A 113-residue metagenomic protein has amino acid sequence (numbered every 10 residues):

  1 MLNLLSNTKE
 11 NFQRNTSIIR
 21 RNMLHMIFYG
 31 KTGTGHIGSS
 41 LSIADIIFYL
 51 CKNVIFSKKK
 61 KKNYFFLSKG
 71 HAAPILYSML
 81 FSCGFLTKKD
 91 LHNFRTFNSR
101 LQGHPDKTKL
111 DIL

Functional and structural regions predicted by a protein language model:
M1-F12: Non-catalytic, mobile gating and regulatory segments of ester bond hydrolases
L2, L24-H25, K107-T108: A short alpha-helix capping/helix-coil boundary motif
T16-G33: N-terminal capping segment at the start of a domain
K31, S39-L113: Cofactor-binding active-site loop characterized by glycine-rich and histidine/acidic residues
H36: Globin-like tetrapyrrole-binding proteins
